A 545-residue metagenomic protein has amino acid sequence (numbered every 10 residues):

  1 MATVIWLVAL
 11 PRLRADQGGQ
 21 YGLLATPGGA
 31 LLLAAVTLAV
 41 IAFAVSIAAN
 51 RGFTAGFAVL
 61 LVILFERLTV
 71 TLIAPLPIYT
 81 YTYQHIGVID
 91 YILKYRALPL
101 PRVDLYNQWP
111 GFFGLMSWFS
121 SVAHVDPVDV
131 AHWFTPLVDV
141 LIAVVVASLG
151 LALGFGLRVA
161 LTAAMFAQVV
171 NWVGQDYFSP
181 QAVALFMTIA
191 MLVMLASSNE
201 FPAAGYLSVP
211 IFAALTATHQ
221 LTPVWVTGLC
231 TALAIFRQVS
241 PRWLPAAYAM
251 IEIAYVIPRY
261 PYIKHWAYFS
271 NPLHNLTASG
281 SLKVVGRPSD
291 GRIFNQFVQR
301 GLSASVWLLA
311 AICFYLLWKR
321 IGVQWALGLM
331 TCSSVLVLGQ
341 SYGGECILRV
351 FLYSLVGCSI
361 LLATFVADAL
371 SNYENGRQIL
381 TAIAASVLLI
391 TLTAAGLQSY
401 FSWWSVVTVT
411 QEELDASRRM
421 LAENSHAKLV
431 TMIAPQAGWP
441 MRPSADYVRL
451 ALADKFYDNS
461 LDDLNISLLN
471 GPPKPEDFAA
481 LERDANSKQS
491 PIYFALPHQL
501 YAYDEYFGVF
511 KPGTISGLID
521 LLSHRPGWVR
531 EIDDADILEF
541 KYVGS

Functional and structural regions predicted by a protein language model:
M1-T69, S545: Start-transfer (signal-anchor) and selected internal transmembrane alpha helices of multi-pass inner/ER membrane
Q20-G22, F43-A48, G56-F57, L64-L185 (+1 more regions): Active-site lumenal/periplasmic loops and adjacent helix-entry segments of GT-C-fold, multi-pass membrane
T26-G29, G344-S371: Hydrophobic/aromatic-rich transmembrane helices and adjacent perimembrane loops
I47-N50, P202, S240-P245, A310-M330 (+2 more regions): Membrane-interface helix-loop-helix junctions at transmembrane boundaries of multi-pass membrane enzymes, predominantly
T54-L64, S208, A246-I251, W318-Q340 (+3 more regions): Transmembrane alpha-helix segments characteristic of polytopic inner-membrane glycan-assembly/cell-envelope
G174, F178-A184, P202-C313: Transmembrane catalytic cores of multi-pass membrane glycosyltransferases and polysaccharide-assembly enzymes
T188-A204: Membrane-interface transmembrane helices that cradle and orient dolichyl/undecaprenyl
T364, N372-G376, A382, S386-S545: Extracytoplasmic
